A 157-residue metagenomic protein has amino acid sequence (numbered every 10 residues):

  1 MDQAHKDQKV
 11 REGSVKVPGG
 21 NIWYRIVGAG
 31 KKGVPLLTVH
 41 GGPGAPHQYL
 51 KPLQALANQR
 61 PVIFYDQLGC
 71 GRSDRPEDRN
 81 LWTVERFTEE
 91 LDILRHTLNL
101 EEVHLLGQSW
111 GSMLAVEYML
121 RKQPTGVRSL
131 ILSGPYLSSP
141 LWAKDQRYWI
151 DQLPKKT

Functional and structural regions predicted by a protein language model:
M1-G13: An N-terminal hydrophobic leader/cap segment in hydrolases
S14-R75, N80, L94-R95: Conserved HGGG/HGGXW glycine-rich cap/lid loop of the alpha/beta-hydrolase fold
K31, A57-N58, E89, L98-E101 (+1 more regions): Structured loop/turn residues at beta-strand edges in well-structured enzyme cores
P35, P61, E102-H104, R128-S129: Structural signature of beta-strand start/N-cap positions in the alpha/beta core of ABC transporter nucleotide-binding
I63, Q67-W110, L114, R121 (+1 more regions): Active-site loop/oxyanion-hole signature of alpha/beta-hydrolase fold enzymes
L120-R128: Primarily recognizes the serine-hydrolase "nucleophile elbow" in alpha/beta-hydrolase and SGNH/GDSL folds
R128-T157: Flexible "cap/lid" loop of the alpha/beta hydrolase fold
